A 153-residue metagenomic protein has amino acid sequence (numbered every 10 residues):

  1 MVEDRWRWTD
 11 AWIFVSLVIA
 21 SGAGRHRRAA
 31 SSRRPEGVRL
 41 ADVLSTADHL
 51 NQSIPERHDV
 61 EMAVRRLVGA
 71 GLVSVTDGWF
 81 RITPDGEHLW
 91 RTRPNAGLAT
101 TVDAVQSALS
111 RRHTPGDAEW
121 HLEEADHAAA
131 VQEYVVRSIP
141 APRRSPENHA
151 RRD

Functional and structural regions predicted by a protein language model:
M1-G37: Short alpha-helical segments that sit at the start of domains
E3, G69, R152-D153: Intrinsically disordered, charged low-complexity linkers and terminal tails that flank or connect structured domains
V43-R57, T92: Short helix-coil junctions and helix-kink-helix linkers
S53-G69: Short amphipathic alpha-helical interaction segments
V68-G78: A short, conserved structural fragment
W79-P84: Minor-groove-contacting beta-hairpin "wing" of winged helix-turn-helix DNA-binding domains
E87-E123: Short, amphipathic alpha-helical interaction segments positioned at domain boundaries
L122-D153: Glycine-rich, aromatic-bearing surface loops/beta-hairpins
